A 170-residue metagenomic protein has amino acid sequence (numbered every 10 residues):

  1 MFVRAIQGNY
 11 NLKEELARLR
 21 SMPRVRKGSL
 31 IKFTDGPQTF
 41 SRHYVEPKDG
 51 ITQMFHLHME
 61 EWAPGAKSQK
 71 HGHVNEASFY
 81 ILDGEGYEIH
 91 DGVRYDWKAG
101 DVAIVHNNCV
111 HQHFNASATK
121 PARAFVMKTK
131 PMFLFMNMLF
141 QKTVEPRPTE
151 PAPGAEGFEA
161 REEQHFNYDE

Functional and structural regions predicted by a protein language model:
M1-Q53, F140-E170: A short, N-terminal "cap"/entry segment at the start of jelly-roll beta-barrel domains of the cupin/DSBH fold
S41-V45, H56-G72: Conserved short histidine dyad/triad with adjacent acidic residue
E46-P47, K67-H73, D96, F114-A116: Short histidine-centered beta-strand/loop micro-motifs that create catalytic or ligand/metal-coordination sites
M54-L57, S78-Y80, I104, T119-M138: A short hydrophobic beta-strand segment most commonly corresponding to one strand of the jelly-roll/cupin
S68-K70, E88-I89, V105, H111-A118 (+1 more regions): Short beta-strand His + acidic residue motifs that chelate non-heme Fe in jelly-roll/DSBH and cupin folds
V74, V93, C109-V110, K130: A generic "binding-loop/recognition-motif" signal
N75-Y87, D91-G92: Glycine- and acidic-residue-biased ligand/ion/polar-headgroup-sensing regions
G92-N108: Short acidic-glycine-tyrosine-enriched beta hairpin
